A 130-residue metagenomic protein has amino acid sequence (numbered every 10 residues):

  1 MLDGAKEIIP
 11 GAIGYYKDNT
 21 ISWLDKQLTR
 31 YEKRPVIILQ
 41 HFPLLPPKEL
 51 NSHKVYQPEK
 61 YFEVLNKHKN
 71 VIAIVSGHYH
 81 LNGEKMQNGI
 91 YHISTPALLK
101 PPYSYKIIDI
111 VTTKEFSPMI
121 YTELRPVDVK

Functional and structural regions predicted by a protein language model:
M1-K6, I37-L39, Y91-P96, E123-L124: Active-site-proximal beta-strand elements of phosphoester/diester hydrolases
D3-G4, I13-Y16, N51, Y105-D109: Surface-exposed beta-strand edges and their flanking turn/coil or helix-capping segments
I8, L45-P46, P101, V129: Flexible, glycine-rich phosphate/dinucleotide-binding loops and adjacent beta-alpha linkers at cofactor/substrate
I9-Y91: His/acidic metal-ligating clusters that form di-metal
N82-K130: Binuclear metal-dependent phosphoesterase catalytic core
